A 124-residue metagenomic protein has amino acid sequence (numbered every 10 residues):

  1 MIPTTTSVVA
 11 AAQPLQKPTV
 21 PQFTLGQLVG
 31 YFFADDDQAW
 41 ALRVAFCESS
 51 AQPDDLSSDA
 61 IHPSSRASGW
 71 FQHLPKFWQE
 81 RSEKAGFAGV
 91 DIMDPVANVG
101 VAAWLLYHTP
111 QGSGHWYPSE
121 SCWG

Functional and structural regions predicted by a protein language model:
M1-Q52: Export/targeting segments at the very N-terminus of extracytoplasmic proteins
P14-Q16, Q27-F32, D59-S68, K84-P95: Second-shell loop/turn segments in exported
T19-P21, S57, Q79-R81: A short alpha-helix capping/helix-coil boundary motif
P21, D37, R66, P95-N98: Short, conserved alpha-helical segments within structured domains
W40-A51, L56-S57, I61-Q72: Short N-proximal segments of mature Sec-exported proteins
S68-G124: Catalytic and binding regions of secreted/periplasmic enzymes and modules that target cell-wall glycans
